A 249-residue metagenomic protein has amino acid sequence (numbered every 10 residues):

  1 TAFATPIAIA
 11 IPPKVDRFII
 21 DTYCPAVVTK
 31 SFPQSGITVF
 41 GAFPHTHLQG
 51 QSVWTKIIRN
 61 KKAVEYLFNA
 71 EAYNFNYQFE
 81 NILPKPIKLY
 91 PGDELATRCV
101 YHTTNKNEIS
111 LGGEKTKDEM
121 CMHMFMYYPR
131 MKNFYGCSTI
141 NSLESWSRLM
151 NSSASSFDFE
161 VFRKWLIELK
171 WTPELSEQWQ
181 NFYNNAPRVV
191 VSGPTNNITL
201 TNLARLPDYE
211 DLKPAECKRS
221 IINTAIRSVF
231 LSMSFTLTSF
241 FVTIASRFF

Functional and structural regions predicted by a protein language model:
T1-I221: Beta-strand-centric surfaces of beta-sandwich/beta-rich domains
C217-L237: C-terminal GPI-anchoring signal of eukaryotic secretory precursors
I244-F249: C-terminal membrane-anchoring or membrane-association module
